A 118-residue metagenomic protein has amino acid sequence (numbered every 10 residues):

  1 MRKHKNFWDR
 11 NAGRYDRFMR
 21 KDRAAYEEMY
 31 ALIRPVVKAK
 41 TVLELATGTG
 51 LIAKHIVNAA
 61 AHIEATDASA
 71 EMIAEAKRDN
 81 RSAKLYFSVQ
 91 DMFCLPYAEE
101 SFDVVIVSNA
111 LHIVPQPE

Functional and structural regions predicted by a protein language model:
M1-V37, L51: Conserved class I S-adenosyl-L-methionine
A39, F102-D103: Local beta-strand N-terminus motif with an aromatic residue
K40-G48: Conserved class I S-adenosyl-L-methionine
T47-C94: Class I SAM-dependent methyltransferase SAM/SAH-binding core
I106: A conserved beta-strand element that flanks and buttresses the S-adenosyl-L-methionine
N109-A110: Short catalytic micro-motifs in class I SAM-dependent methyltransferases
V114-E118: A short, conserved alpha-helix within the catalytic core of class I
